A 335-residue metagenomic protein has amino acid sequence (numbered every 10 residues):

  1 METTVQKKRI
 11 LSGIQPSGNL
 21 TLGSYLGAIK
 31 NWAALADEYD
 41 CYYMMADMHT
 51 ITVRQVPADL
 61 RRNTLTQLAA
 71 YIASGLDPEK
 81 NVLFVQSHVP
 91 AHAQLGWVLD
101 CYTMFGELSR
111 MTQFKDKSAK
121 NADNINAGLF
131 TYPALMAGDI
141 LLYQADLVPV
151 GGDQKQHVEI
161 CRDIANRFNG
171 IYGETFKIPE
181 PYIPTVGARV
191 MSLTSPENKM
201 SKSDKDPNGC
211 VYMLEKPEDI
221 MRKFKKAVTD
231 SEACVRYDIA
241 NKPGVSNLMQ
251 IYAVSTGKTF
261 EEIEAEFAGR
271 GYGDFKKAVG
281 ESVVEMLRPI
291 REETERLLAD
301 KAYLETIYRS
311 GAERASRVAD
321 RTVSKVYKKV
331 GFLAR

Functional and structural regions predicted by a protein language model:
E2-G138, S282-E285, E295: N-terminal Rossmann-like or analogous alpha/beta NTP/dinucleotide-binding catalytic cores that position adenine
I14-P16, D47-H49, D146-L147, D204 (+1 more regions): Short, histidine-centered active-site or binding-site loop motifs used for metal coordination, general acid-base
V56-P57, V148-G151, V235: Short, polar/flexible loop-turn hinges at active-site or ligand-entry regions and domain interfaces
V82-V85, P149, E232: Short catalytic-loop micro-motif centered on adjacent basic/acidic residues
F105-S109, L142-P149, A253-I263: Short helix-capping/linker segments at secondary-structure and domain boundaries
D116-F168, Y172, S192: Internal, conserved structured core segments that host functional sites
Q156, R162-R335: Conserved nucleotide- and phosphate/pyrophosphate-binding catalytic cores in adenylate/nucleotidyl-handling enzymes
